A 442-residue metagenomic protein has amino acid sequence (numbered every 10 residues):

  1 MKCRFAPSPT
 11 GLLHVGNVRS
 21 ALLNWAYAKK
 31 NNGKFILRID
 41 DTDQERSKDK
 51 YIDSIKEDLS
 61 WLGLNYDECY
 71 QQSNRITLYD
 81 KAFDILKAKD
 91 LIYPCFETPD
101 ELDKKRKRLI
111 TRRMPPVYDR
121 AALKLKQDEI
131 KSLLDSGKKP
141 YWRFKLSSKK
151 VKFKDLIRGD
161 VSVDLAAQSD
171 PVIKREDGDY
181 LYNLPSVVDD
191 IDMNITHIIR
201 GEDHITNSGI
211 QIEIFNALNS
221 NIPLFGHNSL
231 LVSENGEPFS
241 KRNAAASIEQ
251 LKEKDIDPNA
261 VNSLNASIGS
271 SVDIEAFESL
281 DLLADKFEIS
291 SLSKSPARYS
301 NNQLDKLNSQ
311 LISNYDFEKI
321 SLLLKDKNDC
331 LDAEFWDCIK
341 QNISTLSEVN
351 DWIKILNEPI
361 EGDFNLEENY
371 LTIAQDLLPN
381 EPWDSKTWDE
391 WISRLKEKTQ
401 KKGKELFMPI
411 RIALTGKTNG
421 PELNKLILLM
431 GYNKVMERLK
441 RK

Functional and structural regions predicted by a protein language model:
M1-R4, I248, D281-F287, S321-K325 (+1 more regions): Short amphipathic alpha-helical segments and their helix-coil junctions
M1-T111, N207-S220: N-terminal Rossmann-like or analogous alpha/beta NTP/dinucleotide-binding catalytic cores that position adenine
P7-L13, I198, L395-Q400: A short glycine/serine-rich beta->alpha loop
N24, I55, L86, D90 (+8 more regions): Residue-level signal for inorganic ion chemistry
P94, T98-H227, S233-F239, S247 (+2 more regions): Active-site cores that bind ATP or allylic diphosphates and position pyrophosphate for catalysis
L218-E361, T415-K442: Catalytic adenosine-cofactor/nucleotide-binding cores of aminoacyl-tRNA synthetases and other
L366-L414, T418: C-terminal accessory/binding modules appended to enzymatic or scaffolding proteins
